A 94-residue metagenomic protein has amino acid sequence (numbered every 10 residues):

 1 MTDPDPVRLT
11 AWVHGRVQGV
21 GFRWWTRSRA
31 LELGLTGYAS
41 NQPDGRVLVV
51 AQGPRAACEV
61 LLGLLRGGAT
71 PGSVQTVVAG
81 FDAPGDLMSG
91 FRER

Functional and structural regions predicted by a protein language model:
M1-R94: Intrinsically disordered, low-complexity, mixed-charge
